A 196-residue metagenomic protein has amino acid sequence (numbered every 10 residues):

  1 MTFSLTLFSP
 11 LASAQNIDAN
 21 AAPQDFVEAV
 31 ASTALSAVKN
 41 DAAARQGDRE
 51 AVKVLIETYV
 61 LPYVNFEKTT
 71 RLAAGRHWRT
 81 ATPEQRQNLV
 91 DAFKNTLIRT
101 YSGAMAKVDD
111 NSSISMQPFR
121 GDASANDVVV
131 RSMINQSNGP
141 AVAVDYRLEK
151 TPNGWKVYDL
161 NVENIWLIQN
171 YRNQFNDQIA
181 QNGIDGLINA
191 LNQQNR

Functional and structural regions predicted by a protein language model:
M1-F3: Sec-dependent N-terminal signal peptides
I17-Y101: Early exported N-terminus immediately downstream of N-terminal targeting peptides
K39, S102-A106, L160: Charged/polar positions within long, soluble alpha-helices
W78, N95-T96, Q136, N164-L167: Solvent-exposed loop/turn segments at secondary-structure junctions within structured extracellular/periplasmic domains
R99-V142, Q194-R196: Surface-exposed, charged secondary-structure patches
A141-Q169: Short beta-strand edge/turn micro-motifs at domain boundaries
D159-R196: Low-complexity, intrinsically disordered terminal/linker segments enriched in charged and Gly/Pro repeats
